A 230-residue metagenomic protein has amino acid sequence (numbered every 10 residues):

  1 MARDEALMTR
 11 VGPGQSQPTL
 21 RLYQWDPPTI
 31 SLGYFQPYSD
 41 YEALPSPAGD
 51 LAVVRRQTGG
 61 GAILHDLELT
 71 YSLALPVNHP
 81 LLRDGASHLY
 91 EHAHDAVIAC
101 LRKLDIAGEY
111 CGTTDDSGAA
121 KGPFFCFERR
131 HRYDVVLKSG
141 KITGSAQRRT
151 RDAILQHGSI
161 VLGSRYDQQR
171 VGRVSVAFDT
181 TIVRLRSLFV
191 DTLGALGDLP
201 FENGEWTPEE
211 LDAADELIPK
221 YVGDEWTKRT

Functional and structural regions predicted by a protein language model:
M1-L44, A48, A52, R56 (+2 more regions): Active-site loop/lid in soluble adenylation, ligation, and acyl-transfer enzymes
S16, D26, H65-L67, R129-R132 (+1 more regions): A generic structural signal for well-ordered coil/turn residues at beta-strand boundaries that shape enzyme active-site
D26, L137-S139, T150-R151, S164: Short acidic-glycine loop/turn motifs at beta-strand connectors
F35-Q36, P76-H79, G140, S164-Y166: Short loop segments at secondary-structure junctions
Y38-L82: A glycine-rich, hydrophobic loop/mini-helix early in the fold
L67-F125, R132: Internal, conserved structured core segments that host functional sites
H94-A119, R149-T230: Long, positively charged amphipathic alpha-helical accessory segments at protein N-termini or as interdomain linkers
A120-V136, G144, A214: Structured beta-strand/loop patches that form or line metal/cofactor-binding pockets in enzymes
